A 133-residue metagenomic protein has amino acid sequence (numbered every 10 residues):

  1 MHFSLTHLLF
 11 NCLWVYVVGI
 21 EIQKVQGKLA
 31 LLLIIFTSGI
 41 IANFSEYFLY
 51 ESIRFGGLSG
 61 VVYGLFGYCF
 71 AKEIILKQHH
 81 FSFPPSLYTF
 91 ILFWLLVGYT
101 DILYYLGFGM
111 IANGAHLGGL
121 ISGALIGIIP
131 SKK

Functional and structural regions predicted by a protein language model:
M1-K133: A detector for small-residue-rich transmembrane helices and their helix-helix packing motifs
